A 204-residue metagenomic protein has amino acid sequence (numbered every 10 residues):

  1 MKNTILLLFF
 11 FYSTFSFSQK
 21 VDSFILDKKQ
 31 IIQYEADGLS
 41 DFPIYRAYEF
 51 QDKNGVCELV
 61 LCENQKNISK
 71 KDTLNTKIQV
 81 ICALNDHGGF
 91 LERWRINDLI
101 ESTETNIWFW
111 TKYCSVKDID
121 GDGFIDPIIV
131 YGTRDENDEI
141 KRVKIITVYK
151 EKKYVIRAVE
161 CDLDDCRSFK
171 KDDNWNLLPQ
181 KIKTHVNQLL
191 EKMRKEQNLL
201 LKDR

Functional and structural regions predicted by a protein language model:
M1-F24: Bacterial Sec-dependent N-terminal signal peptides
S18-Y45, F50-Q51, K141-V143, V148-R204: Acidic, small-residue rich beta-repeat scaffolds with periodic aromatic anchors
K53-L61, D120-Y131: Acidic/hydrophobic-patterned starts of short beta strands in beta-sheet-rich repeat architectures
N54-K117: Surface-exposed acidic loop/strand-edge motifs in secreted or periplasmic proteins that form small linear binding
L74-W94, D138-E160: Beta-propeller blade repeat segments, especially FG-GAP/WD-type strand-to-loop junctions in 6- to 7-bladed propeller
K112, I128, E139-V143: Short, surface-exposed coil-to-beta transition loops
V116-I125, V148-K153: A short, structured loop/turn motif at beta-sheet edges
Y131-T133, V159-E160: A mature extracytoplasmic/lumenal domain signature
